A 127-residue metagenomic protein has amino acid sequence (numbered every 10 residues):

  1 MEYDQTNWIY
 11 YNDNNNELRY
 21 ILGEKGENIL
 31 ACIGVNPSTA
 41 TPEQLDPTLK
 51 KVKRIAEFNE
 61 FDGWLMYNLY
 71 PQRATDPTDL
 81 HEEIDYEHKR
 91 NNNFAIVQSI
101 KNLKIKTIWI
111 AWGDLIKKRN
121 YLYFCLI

Functional and structural regions predicted by a protein language model:
M1-D46: Active-site and ligand/interface coordination hotspots across diverse enzymes and nucleic-acid-associated assemblies
Y20-K25, P47-W64: Short amphipathic alpha-helices and their capping/turn segments at secondary-structure boundaries
I29, D62-G63, T107: Residues at the starts of beta-strands that form the adenosine-phosphate
N36-T39, Q72, L115: A short, flexible beta-alpha/helix-coil linker loop
A40, K50-A56, F94-Q98: Short secondary-structure capping micro-motifs at structural edges
D62-D79: Short connector loops at secondary-structure junctions
A74, L80-I127: Glycine/proline-rich loop-helix segments at beta-alpha junctions forming the active-site rim of enzyme cores
